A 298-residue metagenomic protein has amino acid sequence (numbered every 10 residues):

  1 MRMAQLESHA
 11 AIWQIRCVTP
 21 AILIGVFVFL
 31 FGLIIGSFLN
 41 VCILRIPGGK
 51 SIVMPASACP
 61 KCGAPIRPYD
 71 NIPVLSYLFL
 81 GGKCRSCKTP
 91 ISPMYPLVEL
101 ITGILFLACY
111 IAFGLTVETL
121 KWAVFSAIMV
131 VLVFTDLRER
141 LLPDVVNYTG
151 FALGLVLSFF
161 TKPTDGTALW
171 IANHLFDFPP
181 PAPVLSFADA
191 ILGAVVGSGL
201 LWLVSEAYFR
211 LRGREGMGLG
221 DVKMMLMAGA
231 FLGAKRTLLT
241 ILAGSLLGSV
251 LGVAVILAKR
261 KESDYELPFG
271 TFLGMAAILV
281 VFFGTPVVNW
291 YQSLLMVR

Functional and structural regions predicted by a protein language model:
S8-H9: Short, low-complexity intrinsically disordered segments enriched in A/P/G/S/L with frequent Arg, especially at protein
I24-G48: N-terminal signal-anchor transmembrane alpha helix
V28, V124-S249, N289-R298: Functional transmembrane core segments of multi-pass inner-membrane proteins
L39, I43, L105, C109 (+8 more regions): Alpha-helical membrane-inserting segments
L39-M94, F269: Membrane-proximal soluble regions of multi-pass membrane proteins
L39-R45, G81-T89, M129-L141, W202-R214 (+1 more regions): C-terminal ends of transmembrane helices
G218-G220, V253-L279: Interfacial loop-to-transmembrane junctions
